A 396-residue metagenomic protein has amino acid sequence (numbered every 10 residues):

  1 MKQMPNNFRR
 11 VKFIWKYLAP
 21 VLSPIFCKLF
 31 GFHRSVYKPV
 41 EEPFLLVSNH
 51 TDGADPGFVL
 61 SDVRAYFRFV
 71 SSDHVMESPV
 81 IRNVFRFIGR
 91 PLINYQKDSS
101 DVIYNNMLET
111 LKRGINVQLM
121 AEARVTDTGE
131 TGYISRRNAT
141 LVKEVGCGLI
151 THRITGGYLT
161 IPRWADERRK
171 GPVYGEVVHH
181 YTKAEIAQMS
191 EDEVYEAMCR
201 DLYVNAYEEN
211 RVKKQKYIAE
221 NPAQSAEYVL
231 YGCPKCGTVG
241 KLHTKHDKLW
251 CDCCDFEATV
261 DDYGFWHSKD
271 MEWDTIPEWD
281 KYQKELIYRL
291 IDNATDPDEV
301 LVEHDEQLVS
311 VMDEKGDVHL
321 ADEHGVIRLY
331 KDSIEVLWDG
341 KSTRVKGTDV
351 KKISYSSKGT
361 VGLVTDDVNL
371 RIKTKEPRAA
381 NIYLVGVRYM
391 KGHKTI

Functional and structural regions predicted by a protein language model:
K2-E196, V212-K213, E220, K235-C236 (+3 more regions): Soluble catalytic domains of membrane acyltransferases
L46, I327-T360: Phosphoinositide-dependent membrane-docking surfaces
F69, V260, I334-W338, L363: Short hydrophobic/aromatic-rich beta-strand segments that constitute the beta-sheet cores of beta-sandwich/beta-barrel
P172-G232, G237-V239, N369-G386: A broadly conserved sequence feature marking short terminus-proximal activation segments in nucleic acid-centric
I218-M271: Cys/His-rich short segments
K241, E257, H324-V326, K352: Short, surface-exposed charged micro-motifs
S268-V326: Anionic N-terminal interaction surfaces
G347-I396: Acidic, Ser/Thr- and proline-rich intrinsically disordered linker/docking segments of eukaryotic scaffolds
